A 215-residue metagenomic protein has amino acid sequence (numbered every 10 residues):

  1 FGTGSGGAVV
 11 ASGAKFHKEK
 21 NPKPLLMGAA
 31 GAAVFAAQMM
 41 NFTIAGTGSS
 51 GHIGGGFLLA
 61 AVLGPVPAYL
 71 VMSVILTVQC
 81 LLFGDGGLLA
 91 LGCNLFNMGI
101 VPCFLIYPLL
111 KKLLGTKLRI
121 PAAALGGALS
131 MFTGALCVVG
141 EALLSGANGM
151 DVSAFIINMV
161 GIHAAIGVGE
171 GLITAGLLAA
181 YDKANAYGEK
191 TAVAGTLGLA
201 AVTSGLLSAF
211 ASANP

Functional and structural regions predicted by a protein language model:
F1-K20, L25-M27, A154-A209: Alpha-helical transmembrane segments and their cytosolic interface
G2-L58: Hydrophobic transmembrane alpha-helices
S12-F16, M39-T47, V78-L88, L113 (+2 more regions): Transmembrane helix-loop junctions in multi-pass membrane proteins
K15-K20, A60-L70, K112-P121: Membrane-helix interface "capping/anchor" motifs
P24-A29, G54, Y69-S73, F96 (+3 more regions): Hydrophobic alpha-helical transmembrane segments
Q38, F42-C103: Alpha-helical membrane segments and adjacent membrane-interface helices in multi-pass membrane proteins
N97-V138: Short helix-perturbing small/polar motifs within transmembrane alpha-helices
A124-G134, G198-N214: Hydrophobic alpha-helical membrane-insertion segments
